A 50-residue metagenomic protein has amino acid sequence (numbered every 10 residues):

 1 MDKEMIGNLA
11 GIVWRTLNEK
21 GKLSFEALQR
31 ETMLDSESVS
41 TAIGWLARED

Functional and structural regions predicted by a protein language model:
M1-M5, R15, T41, R48-E49: Long, low-complexity, charged/polar intrinsically disordered regions in eukaryotic proteins
K3-E31: Short amphipathic alpha-helical interface segments
K20, E49-D50: Alpha-helix C-caps/helix-loop-beta hinges
Q29, A47-R48: Intrinsically disordered, low-complexity regulatory regions of eukaryotic regulatory proteins
L34-W45: Short amphipathic alpha-helical interaction segments
